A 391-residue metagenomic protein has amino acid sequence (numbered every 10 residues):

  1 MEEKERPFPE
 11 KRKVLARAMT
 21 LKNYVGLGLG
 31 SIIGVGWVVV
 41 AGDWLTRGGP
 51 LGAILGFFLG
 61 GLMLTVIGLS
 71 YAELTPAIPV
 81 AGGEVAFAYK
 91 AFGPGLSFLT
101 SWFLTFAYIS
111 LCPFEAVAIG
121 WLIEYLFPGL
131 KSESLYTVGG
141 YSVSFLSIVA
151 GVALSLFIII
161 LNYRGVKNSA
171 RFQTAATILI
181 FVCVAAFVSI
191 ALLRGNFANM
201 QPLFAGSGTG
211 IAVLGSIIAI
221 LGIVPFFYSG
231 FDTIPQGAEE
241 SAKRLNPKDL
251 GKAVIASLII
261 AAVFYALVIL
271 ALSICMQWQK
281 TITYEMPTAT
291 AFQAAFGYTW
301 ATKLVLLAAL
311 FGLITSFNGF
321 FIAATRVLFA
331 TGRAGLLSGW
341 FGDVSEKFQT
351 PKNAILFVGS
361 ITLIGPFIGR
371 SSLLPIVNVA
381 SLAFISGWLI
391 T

Functional and structural regions predicted by a protein language model:
M1-G42, T46-L51, L64-L69, V80-A81 (+1 more regions): Membrane-interface "cap" regions at the ends of multi-pass membrane proteins
E10-L15, I54, L130-L146, A175-L304: Helix-loop-helix junctions that connect adjacent transmembrane segments in multi-pass membrane transporters
L15, T75, L99, A153-L179 (+2 more regions): Membrane-water interface regions at transmembrane-helix termini and the short interhelical loops of multi-pass membrane
A16, V40-Y141, S257-L267: Extracellular loop-to-transmembrane helix junctions
G49-P50, I78-A81, K90-L96, E239-L250 (+3 more regions): Juxtamembrane helix-boundary/capping and inter-helix hinge elements in multi-pass membrane proteins
F57-L59, F127-V166, F181-F187, A354-I361: Transmembrane alpha-helical segments of multi-pass small-molecule transport proteins
A86-A88, G93, Y125-L130, A253-N318 (+1 more regions): TM-loop-TM module centered on a large, flexible mid-protein loop between adjacent transmembrane helices in multi-pass
C183-F187, L328, N378-T391: Hydrophobic alpha-helical segments of multi-pass membrane transport proteins
